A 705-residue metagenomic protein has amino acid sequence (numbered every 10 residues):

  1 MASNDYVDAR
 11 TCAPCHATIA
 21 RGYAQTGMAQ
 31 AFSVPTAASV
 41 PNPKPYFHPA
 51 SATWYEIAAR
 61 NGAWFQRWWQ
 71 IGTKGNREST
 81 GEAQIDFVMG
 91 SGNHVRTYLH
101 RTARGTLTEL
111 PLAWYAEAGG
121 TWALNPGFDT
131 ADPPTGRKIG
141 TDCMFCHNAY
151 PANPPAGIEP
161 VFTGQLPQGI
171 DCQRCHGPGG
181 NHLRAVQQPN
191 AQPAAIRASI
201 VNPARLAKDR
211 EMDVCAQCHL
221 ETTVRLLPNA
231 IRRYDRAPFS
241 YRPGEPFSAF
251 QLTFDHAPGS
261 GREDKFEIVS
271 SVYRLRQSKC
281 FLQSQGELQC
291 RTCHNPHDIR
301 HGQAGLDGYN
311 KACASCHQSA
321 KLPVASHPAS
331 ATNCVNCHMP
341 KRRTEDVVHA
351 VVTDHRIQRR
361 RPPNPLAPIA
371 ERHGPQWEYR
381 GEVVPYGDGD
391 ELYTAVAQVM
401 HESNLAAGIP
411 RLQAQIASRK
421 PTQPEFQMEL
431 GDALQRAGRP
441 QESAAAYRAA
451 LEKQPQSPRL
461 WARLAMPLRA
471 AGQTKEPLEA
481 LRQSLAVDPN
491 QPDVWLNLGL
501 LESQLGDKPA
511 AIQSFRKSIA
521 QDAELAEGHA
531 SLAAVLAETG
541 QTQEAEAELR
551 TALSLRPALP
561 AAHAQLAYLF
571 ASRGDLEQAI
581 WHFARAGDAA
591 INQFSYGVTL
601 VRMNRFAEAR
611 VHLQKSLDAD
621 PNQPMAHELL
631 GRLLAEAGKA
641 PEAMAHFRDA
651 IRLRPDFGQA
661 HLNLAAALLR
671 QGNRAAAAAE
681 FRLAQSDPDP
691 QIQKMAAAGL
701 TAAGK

Functional and structural regions predicted by a protein language model:
S3-Y6, R10, T18-S91, T97-T102 (+3 more regions): Primarily the internal scaffold of c-type cytochrome electron-transfer domains, especially repeated/multiheme c-type
S418-R419, K453, V487, Q521 (+5 more regions): Structural marker of alpha-solenoid helical repeat scaffolds
Q423-E425, P458-R459, P492-D493, A526-E527 (+5 more regions): Helix-start (N-cap) detector for alpha-helical repeat units in TPR-like alpha-solenoids, especially tetratricopeptide
R436, A470-A471, Q504-L505, E538-T539 (+5 more regions): Register position in tetratricopeptide repeats
